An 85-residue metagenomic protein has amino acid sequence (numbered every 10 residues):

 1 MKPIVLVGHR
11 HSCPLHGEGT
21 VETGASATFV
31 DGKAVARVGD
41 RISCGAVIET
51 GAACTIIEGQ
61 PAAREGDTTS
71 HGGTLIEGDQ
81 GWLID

Functional and structural regions predicted by a protein language model:
K2-D85: Intrinsically disordered, low-complexity proline/glycine-rich segments
